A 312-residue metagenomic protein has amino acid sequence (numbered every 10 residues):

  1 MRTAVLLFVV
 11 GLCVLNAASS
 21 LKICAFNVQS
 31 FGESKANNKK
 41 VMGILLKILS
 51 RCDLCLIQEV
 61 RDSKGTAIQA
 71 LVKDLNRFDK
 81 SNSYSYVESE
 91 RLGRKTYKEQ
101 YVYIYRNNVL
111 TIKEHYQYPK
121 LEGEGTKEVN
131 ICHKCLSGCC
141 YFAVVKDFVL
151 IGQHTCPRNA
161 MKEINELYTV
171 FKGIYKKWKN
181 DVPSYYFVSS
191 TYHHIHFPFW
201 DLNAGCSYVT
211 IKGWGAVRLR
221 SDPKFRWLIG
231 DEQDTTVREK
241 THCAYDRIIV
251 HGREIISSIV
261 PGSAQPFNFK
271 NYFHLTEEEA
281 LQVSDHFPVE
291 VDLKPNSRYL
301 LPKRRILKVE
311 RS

Functional and structural regions predicted by a protein language model:
R2-S312: Divalent cation-coordinating acidic motifs and surrounding scaffolds that mediate Ca2+/Mg2+/Mn2+/Zn2+-dependent binding
